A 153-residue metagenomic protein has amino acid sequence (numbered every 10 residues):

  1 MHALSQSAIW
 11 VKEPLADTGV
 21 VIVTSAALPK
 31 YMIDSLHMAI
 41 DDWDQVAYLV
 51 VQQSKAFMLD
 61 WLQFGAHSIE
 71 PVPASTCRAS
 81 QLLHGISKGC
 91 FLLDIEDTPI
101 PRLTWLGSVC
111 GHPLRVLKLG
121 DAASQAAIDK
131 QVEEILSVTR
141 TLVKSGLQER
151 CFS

Functional and structural regions predicted by a protein language model:
M1-S153: Thiamine diphosphate
